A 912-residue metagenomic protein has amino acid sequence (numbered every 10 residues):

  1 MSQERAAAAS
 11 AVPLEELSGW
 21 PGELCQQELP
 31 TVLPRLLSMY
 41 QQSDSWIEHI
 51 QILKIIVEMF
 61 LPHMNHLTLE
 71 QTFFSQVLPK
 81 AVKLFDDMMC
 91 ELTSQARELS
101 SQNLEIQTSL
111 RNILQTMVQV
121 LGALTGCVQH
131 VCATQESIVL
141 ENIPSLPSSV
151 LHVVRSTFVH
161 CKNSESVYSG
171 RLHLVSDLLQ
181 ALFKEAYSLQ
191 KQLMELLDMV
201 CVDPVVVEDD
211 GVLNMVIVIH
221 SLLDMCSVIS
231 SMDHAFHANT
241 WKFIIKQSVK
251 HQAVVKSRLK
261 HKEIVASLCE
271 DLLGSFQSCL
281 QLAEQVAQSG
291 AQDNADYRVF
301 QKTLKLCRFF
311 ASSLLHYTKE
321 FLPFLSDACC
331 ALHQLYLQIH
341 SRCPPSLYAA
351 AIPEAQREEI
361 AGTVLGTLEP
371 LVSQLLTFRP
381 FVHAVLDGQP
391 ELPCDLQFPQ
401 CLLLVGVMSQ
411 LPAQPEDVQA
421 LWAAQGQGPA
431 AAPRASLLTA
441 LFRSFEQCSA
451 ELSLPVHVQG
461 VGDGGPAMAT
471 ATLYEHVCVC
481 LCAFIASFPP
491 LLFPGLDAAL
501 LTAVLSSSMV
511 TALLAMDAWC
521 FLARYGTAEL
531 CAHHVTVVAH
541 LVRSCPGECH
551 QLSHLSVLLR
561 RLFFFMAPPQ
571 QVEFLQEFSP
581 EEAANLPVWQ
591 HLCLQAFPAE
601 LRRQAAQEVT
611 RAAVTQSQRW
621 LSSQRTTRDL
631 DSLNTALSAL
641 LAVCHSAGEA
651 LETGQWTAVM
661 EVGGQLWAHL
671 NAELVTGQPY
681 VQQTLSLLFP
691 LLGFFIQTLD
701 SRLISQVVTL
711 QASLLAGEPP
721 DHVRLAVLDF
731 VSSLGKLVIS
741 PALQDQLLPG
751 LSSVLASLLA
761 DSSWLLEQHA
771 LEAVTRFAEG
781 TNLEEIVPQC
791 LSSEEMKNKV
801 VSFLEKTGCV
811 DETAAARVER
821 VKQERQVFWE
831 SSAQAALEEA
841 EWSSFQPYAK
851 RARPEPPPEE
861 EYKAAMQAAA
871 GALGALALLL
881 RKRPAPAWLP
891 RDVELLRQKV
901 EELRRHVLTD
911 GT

Functional and structural regions predicted by a protein language model:
Q3-A8, E819-T912: Long, low-complexity intrinsically disordered regulatory regions
Q3-E58, L67, F73-L99, I106-V128 (+17 more regions): Alpha-solenoid helical repeat scaffolds
P62, L306-F309, R853-P858: Intrinsically disordered, low-complexity Ser/Pro/Thr-rich segments that encode short linear phospho-regulatory motifs
G274, S278, K302-S313, Q334: Protein-protein interaction/assembly regions in multi-subunit complexes
L530, H540-E582, L586-A596, L759 (+3 more regions): Eukaryotic acidic, Ser/Thr-rich intrinsically disordered low-complexity regions
V535-A539: Intrinsically disordered linkers and flanking regulatory tails adjacent to Zn-binding modules
